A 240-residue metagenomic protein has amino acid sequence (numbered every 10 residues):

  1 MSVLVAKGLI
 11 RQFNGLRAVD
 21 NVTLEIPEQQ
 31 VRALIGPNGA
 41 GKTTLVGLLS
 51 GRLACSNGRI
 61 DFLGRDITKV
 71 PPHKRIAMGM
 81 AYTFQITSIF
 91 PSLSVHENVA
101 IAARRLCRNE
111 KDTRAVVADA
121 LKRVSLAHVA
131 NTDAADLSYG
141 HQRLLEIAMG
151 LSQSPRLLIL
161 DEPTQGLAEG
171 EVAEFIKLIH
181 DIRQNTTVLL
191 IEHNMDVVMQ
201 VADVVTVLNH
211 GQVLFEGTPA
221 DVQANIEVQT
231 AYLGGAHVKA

Functional and structural regions predicted by a protein language model:
M1-A240: Glycine-rich phosphate-binding loops of nucleotide-dependent enzymes
